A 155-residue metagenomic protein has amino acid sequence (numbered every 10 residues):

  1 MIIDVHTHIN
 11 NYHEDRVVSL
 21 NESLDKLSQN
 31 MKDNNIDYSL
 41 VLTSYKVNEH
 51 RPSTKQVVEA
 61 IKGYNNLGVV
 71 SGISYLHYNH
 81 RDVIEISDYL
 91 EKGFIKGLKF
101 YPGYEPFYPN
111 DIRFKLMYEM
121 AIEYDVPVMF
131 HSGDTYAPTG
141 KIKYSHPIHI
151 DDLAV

Functional and structural regions predicted by a protein language model:
M1-V58, S87: An N-terminally biased module of ancient metal coordination in phosphate/nucleic-acid-related enzymes
L20, K143-H146: Short, conserved glycine- and acidic-residue-centered signature motifs in active-site or ligand-binding loops
Y38, N65-G68, V155: Short, surface-exposed connector motifs at secondary-structure boundaries
E49-Y136, G140-Y144: Active-site gating/metal-coordination segments in enzymes
S145-A154: Short loop-to-alpha-helix "cap/lid" segments that border enzyme active sites across diverse enzyme classes
